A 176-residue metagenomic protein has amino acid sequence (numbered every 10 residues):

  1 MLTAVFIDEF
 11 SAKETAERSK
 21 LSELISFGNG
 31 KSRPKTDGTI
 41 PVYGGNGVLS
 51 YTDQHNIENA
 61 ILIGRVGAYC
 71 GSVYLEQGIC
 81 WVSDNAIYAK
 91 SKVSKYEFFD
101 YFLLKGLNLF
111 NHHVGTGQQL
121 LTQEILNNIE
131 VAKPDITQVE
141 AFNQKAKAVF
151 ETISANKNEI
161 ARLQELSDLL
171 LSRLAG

Functional and structural regions predicted by a protein language model:
M1-G44, A132, I136-G176: Non-catalytic DNA-recognition/assembly elements of restriction-modification systems
N29, L49-S50: Short secondary-structure capping/turn segments at boundaries of alpha-helices and beta-strands
R33-P34, D53-H55: Short, conserved, surface-exposed binding loops centered on an aromatic residue
G44-V48, Q54-I129: A short beta-sheet element
